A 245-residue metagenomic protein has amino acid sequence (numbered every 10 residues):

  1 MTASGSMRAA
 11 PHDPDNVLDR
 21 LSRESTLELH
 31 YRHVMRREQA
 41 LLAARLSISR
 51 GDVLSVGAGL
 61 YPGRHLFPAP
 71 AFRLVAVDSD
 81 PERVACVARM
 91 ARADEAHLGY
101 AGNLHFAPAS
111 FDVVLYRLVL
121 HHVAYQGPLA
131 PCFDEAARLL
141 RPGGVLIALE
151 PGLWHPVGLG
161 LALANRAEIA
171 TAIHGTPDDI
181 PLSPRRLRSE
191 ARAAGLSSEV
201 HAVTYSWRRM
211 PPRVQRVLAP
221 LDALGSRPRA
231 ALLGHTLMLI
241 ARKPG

Functional and structural regions predicted by a protein language model:
M1-I48: Conserved class I S-adenosyl-L-methionine
L54-N103: Class I SAM-dependent methyltransferase SAM/SAH-binding core
L115: A conserved beta-strand element that flanks and buttresses the S-adenosyl-L-methionine
L118-H122: Short catalytic micro-motifs in class I SAM-dependent methyltransferases
A130-P142: A short glycine-rich, Lys/Arg-flanked "PGG" loop and its adjoining helix->strand segment in the class I
I147-I169: Conserved class I S-adenosyl-L-methionine
D178-G195: Short alpha-helix
S198-G245: A C-terminal cap/extension of S-adenosyl-L-methionine-dependent methyltransferases that defines the acceptor-substrate
